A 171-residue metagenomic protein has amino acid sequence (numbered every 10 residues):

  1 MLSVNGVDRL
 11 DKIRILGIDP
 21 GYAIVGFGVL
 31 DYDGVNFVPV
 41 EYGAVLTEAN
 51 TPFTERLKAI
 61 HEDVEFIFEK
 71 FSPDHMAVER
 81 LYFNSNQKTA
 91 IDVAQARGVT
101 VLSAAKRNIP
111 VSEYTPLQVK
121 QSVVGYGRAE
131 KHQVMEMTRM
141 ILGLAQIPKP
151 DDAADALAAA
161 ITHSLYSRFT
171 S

Functional and structural regions predicted by a protein language model:
M1-S171: Phosphate- and other anionic-substrate recognition elements at nucleic-acid/protein interfaces
